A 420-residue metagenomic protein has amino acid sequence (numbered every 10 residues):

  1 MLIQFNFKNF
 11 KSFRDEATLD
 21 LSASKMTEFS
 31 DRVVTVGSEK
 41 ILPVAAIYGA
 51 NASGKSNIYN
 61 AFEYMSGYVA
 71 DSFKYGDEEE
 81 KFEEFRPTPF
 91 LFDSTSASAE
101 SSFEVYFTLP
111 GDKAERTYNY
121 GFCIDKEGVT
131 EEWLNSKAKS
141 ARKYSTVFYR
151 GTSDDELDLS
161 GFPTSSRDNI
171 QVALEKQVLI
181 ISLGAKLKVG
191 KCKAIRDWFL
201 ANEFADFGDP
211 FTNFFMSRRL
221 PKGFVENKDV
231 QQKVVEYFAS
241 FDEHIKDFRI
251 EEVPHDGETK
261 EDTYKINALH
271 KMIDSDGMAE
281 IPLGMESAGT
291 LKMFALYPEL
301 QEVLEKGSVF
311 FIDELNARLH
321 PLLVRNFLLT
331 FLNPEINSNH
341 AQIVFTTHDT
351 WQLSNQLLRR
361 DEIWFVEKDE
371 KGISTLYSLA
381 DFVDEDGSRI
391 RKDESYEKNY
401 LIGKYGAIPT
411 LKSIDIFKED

Functional and structural regions predicted by a protein language model:
L2-Y64: Pre-Walker A-like glycine/lysine-rich segment at the N-terminus of P-loop NTPase domains
Q4, N326-D420: C-terminal lobe/lid and adjacent interdomain/linker elements of RecA-like ASCE P-loop ATPase modules
F7, V105-K113, S136-A138, H270-S275 (+1 more regions): Short acidic, glycine-rich loop/turn motifs
K8, T212-M285, Y396, K404-Y405 (+2 more regions): Extended helical coiled-coil dimerization/tether regions that scaffold and oligomerize large DNA-maintenance assemblies
F10, E314-L319, T350: Conserved Walker B
S38-K40, A46, N60-K126: Conserved P-loop NTP-binding catalytic core
V44-Y48, G257-Q301, V309, L315-L322: Conserved ABC ATPase signature
E115-V253: Electropositive, glycine-dotted interaction segments that contact anionic polymers or phosphate-rich ligands
